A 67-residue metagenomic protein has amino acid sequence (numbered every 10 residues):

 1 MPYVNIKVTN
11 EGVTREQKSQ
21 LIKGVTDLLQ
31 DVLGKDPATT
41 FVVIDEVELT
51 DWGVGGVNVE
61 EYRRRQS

Functional and structural regions predicted by a protein language model:
P2-S67: A domain-level signal for the structural core that forms small-molecule/cofactor-binding pockets and catalytic centers
